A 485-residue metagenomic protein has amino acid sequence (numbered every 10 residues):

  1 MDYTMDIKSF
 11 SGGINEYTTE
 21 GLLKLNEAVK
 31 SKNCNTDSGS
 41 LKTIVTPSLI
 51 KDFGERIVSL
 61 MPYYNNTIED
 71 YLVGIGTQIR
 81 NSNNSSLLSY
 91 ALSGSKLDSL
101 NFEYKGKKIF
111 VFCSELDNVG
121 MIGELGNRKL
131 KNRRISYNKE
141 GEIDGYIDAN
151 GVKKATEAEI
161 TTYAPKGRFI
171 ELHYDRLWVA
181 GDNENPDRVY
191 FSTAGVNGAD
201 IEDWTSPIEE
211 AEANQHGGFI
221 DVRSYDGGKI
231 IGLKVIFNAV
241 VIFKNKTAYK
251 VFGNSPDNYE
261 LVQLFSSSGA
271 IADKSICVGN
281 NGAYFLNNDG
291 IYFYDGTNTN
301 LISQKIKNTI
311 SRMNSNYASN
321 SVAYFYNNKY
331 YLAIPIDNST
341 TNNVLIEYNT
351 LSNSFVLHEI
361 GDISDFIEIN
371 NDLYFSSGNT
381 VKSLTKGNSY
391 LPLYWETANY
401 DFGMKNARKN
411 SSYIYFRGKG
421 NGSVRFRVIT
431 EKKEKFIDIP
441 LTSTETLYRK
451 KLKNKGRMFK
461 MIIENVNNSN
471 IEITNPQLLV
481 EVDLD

Functional and structural regions predicted by a protein language model:
M1-N81, A91-I109, G228, S267-G282 (+2 more regions): Beta-sheet repeat architectures centered on beta-propellers
D2-T4, F10-S11, K51, S85-Y174 (+1 more regions): Disordered, low-complexity "stalk" and linker segments at domain junctions of extracellular and cell-surface proteins
T46-R56, S89-L97, N138-N320, S354-V356: Beta-propeller and closely related beta-pinwheel folds
G74-G76, S114-E115, G181, F243-N245 (+2 more regions): Structural signature of WD-repeat beta-propellers
N83-S85, E124-G126, G253-P256, T297 (+1 more regions): Short loop/turn segments that connect beta-strands within beta-propeller blades
K131-N132, S136-Y137, V179, G422 (+1 more regions): Sequence-pattern detector for short linear motifs and compositional/periodic biases rather than a specific fold
